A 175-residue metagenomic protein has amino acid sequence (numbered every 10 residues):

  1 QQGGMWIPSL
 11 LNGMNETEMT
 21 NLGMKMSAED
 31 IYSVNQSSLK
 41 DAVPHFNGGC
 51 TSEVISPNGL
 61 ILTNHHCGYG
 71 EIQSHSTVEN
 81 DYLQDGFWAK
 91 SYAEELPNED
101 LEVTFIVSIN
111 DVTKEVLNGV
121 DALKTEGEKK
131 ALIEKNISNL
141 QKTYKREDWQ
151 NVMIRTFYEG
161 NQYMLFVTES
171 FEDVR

Functional and structural regions predicted by a protein language model:
Q1-R175: Terminal presequence/propeptide segments associated with secretion/organelle targeting and zymogen/polyprotein
